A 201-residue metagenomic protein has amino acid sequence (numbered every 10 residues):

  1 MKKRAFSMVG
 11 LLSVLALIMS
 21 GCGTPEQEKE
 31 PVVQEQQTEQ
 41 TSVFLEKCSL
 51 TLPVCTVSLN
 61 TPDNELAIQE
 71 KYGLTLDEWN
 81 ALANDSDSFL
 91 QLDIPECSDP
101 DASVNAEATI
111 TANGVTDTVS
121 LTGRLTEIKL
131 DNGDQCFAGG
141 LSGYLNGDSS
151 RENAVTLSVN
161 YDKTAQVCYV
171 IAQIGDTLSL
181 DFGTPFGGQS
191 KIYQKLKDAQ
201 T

Functional and structural regions predicted by a protein language model:
M1-V9: Bacterial N-terminal signal peptides that target proteins for export
G10-A16: Hydrophobic helical h-region of N-terminal Sec-dependent signal peptides in bacterial secretory/periplasmic proteins
I18-G21: C-terminal motif of bacterial Sec signal peptides marking the signal peptidase cleavage site
G23-P25: Bacterial signal peptide processing site
E30-L52: Post-signal peptide N-terminal segment of mature Sec-exported envelope proteins
E46-D63, E70: N-terminal segment immediately downstream of the Sec signal-peptide cleavage site in secreted/extracellular proteins
L59, G123-L125, N153-L157, Y161-K163 (+1 more regions): Edge beta-strand at a domain terminus
E65-S150: Predominantly extracellular/secreted and cell-surface proteins with exposed, flexible low-complexity segments
